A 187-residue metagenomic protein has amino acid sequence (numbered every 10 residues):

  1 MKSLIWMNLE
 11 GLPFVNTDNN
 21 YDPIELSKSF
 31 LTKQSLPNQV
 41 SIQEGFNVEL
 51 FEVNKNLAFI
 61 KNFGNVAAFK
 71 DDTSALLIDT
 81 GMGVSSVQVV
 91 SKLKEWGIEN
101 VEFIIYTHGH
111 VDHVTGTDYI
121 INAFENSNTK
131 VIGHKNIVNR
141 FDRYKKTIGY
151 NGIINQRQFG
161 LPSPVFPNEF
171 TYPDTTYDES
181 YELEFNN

Functional and structural regions predicted by a protein language model:
M1-S35: N-terminal non-globular leader segments, chiefly Sec-dependent signal peptides
I5, E52, A68-K70, T176-N187: Core dinuclear metal-dependent hydrolase active-site scaffold
S35-N47: Blade/loop signatures of beta-propeller domains
Q43, V84-I132: Active-site metal-binding motif and surrounding structural segment of the metallo-beta-lactamase
E44-E95: Conserved beta-strand hairpin/beta-sheet module of binuclear metal-dependent hydrolase folds, prominently
G64-V66, M82-V84, G109-H113, I137-N139: Solvent-exposed loop/turn segments at secondary-structure junctions within structured extracellular/periplasmic domains
D71-D72, G116-T117, F141-K146: Short, solvent-exposed loop/turn and secondary-structure capping segments
N139-N187: Metallo-beta-lactamase
